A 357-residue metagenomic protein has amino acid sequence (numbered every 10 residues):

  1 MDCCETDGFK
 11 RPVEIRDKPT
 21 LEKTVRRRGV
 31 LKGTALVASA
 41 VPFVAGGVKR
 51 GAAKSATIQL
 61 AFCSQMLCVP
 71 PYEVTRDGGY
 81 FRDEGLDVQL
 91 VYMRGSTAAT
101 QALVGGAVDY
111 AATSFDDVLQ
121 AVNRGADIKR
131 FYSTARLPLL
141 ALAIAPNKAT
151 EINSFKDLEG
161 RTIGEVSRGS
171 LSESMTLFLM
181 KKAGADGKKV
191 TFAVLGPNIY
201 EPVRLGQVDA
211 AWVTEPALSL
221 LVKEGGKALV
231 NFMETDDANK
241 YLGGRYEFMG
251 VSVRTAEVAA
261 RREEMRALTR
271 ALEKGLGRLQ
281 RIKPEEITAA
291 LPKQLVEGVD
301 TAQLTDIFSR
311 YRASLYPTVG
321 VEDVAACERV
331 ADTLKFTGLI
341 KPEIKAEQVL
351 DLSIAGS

Functional and structural regions predicted by a protein language model:
M1-R26, A38: N-terminal secretory signal peptides
C3-C4, A53-L195, P202-L205, D209-E215: Short, glycine-/small- and polar/acidic-enriched structural segments that line small-molecule recognition paths
E22-K23, G29-K49: N-terminal export signals
D83, E234-G244, A313-E322: Short, solvent-exposed loop/beta-turn-alpha elements that line the ligand-binding surface or hinge of extracytoplasmic
A107, A112, V122, T162 (+7 more regions): Sec/Tat-exported extracytoplasmic proteins
N198-E201, V208-P292: Pocket-lining segment of extracytoplasmic ligand-binding domains
V258-L339: Secondary-structure end/capping motifs
E328-S357: Conserved C-terminal helix/tail region of periplasmic/extracytoplasmic solute-binding proteins
